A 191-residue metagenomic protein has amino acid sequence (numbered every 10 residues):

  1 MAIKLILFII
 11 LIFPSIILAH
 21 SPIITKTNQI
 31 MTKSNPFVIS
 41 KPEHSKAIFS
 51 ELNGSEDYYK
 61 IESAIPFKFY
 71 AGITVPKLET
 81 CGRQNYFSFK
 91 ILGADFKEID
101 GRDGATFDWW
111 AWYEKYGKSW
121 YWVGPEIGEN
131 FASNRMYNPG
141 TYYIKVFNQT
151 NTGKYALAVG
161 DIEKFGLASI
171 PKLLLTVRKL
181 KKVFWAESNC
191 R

Functional and structural regions predicted by a protein language model:
M1-F67, T74: N-terminal pre-first-transmembrane soluble regions of secretory-pathway and organelle membrane proteins
S15, P42, A64-P66, P76-L78 (+3 more regions): Generic structural motif
H20-M31, Y59, F87-E98, G128-R191: C-terminal edge strands of extracellular/lumenal beta-sandwich accessory domains
S45-E51, K118-Y121, L157: Generic preference for hydrophobic/aromatic residues in regular secondary structure cores
S55, D100-G104, S119-W122, L175 (+1 more regions): Short, charged low-complexity intrinsically disordered segments located at boundaries of structured domains
Y58-C81, Y142-N148: Hydrophobic beta-strand segments within beta-rich accessory/binding domains
E79-W110: Surface-exposed turn/loop modules enriched in turn-prone residues
G104-R135: Extended, solvent-exposed segments with strong compositional bias
